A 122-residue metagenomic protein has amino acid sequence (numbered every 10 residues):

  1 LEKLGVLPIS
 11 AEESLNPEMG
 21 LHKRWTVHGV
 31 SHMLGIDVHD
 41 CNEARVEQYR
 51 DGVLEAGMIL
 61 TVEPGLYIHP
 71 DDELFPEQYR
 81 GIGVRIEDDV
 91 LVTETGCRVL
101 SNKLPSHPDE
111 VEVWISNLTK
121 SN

Functional and structural regions predicted by a protein language model:
L1-D37, M58: Active-site cores enriched in adjacent His and Asp/Glu residues with nearby glycine-rich loops that coordinate divalent
K23, V30-N122: Charged, cofactor-coupling segments
